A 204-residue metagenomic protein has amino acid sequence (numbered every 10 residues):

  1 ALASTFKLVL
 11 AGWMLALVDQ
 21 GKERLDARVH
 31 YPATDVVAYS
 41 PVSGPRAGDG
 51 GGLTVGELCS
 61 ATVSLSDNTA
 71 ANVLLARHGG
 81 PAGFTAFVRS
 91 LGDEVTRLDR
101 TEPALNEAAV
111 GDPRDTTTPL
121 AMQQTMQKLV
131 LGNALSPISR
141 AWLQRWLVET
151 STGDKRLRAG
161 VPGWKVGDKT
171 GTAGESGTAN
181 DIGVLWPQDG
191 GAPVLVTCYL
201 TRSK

Functional and structural regions predicted by a protein language model:
A1-T5, R24-D26, V88-D93, D112 (+4 more regions): Extracytoplasmic
L2-V29, T62, V196: Active-site SXXK
S4, L8, P113-V148, A179-T201: Active-site-proximal alpha-helical segments within enzyme catalytic domains
A16-V36, P81, T85, S136-S139: Short, well-structured active-site flanking segments
A33-T34, V63-S66, R77-H78, R100-P103 (+2 more regions): Active-site-proximal beta-strand/loop segments in catalytic clefts of secreted hydrolases
V36-V73, P81, P119: Conserved catalytic neighborhood of penicillin-recognizing serine enzymes
G51, N72-A134: Mid-domain, small-residue-enriched loop/turn segments at the edges of structured enzyme/sensor domains
D154-K204: Short, Gly/Ser/Thr-enriched beta-strand-loop segments that form substrate-interacting elements of hydrolase/peptidase
